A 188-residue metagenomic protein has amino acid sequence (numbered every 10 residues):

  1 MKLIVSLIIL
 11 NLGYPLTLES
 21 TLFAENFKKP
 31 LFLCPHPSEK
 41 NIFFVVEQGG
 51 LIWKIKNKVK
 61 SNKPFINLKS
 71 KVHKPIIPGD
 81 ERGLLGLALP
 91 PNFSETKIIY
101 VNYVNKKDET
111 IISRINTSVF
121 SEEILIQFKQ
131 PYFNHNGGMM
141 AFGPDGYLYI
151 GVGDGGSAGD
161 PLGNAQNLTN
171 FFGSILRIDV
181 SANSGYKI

Functional and structural regions predicted by a protein language model:
K2-P15: Sec-dependent N-terminal signal peptides
P15-G159: Acidic, Gly/Ser/Thr-rich repeat motifs that build Ca2+-stabilized beta-propeller blades
I111-V119, N164-S181: Beta-propeller blade signature
S181-I188: Short acidic, Gly/Pro-enriched loop/turn segments at secondary-structure junctions
